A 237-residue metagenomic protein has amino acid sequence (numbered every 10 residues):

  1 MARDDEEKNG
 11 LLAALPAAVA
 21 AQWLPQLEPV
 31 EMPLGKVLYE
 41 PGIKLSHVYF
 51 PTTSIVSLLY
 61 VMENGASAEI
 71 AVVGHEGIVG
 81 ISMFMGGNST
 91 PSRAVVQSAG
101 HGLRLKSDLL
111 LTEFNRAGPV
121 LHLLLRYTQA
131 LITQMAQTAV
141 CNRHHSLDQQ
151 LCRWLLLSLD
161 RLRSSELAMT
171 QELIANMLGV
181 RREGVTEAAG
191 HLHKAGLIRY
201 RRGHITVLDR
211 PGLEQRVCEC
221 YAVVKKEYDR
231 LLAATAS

Functional and structural regions predicted by a protein language model:
M1-P33, I78, F84: Cyclic nucleotide-binding regulatory module and flanking cytosolic helices
A20, I78, L110-L111, L213: A generic structural signal for short hydrophobic patches within well-formed alpha-helices
V37-S98: Cyclic nucleotide-binding regulatory domains
I55, G100-G102, H204: Structural motif
Q97-A99, E113-R181: Polybasic "coupling" helices that flank or enter modular domains
L110, I132, G196-I198: Alpha-helical bundle regulatory/interaction domains
L157-S237: Phosphate-/nucleic-acid-contacting segments
